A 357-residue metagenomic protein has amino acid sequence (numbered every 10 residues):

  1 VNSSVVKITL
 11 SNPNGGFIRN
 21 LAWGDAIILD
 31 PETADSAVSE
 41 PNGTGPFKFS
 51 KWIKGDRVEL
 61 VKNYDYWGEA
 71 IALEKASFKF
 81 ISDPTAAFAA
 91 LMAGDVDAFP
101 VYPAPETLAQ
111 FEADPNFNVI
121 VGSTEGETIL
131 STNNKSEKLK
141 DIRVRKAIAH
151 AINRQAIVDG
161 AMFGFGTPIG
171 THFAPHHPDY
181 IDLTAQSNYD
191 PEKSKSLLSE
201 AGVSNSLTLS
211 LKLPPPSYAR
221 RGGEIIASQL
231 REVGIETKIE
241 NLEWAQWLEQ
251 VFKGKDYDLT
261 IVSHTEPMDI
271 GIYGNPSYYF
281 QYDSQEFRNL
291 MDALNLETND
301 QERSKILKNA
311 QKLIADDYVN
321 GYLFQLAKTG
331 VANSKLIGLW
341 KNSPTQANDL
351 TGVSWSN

Functional and structural regions predicted by a protein language model:
V1-L29: Surface-exposed binding/hinge segments that line and control ligand-binding clefts or catalytic entry sites
S3-T9, G45-P46, L73-K75, M92-A93 (+5 more regions): Alpha-helical secondary-structure segments
I8, G68-K79, D95, S204-L211 (+1 more regions): A local structural motif
R19-I71, K75, D83-T85, E192 (+1 more regions): Gly/Pro-rich hinge or "lid" segments in bacterial periplasmic/extracellular proteins
D35, Y64-A109, E236-K238: Ligand-site clamp/hinge motif
I53, A151-D179, Y218-A227, A245-N357: Detector for C-terminal structural segments
T85-V96, A113-D114, I142-R143, E224-V233 (+1 more regions): Short helices/loops that flank or line small-molecule/ion binding pockets
I120-T132, H176, S284-L290: Periplasmic-binding protein-like
